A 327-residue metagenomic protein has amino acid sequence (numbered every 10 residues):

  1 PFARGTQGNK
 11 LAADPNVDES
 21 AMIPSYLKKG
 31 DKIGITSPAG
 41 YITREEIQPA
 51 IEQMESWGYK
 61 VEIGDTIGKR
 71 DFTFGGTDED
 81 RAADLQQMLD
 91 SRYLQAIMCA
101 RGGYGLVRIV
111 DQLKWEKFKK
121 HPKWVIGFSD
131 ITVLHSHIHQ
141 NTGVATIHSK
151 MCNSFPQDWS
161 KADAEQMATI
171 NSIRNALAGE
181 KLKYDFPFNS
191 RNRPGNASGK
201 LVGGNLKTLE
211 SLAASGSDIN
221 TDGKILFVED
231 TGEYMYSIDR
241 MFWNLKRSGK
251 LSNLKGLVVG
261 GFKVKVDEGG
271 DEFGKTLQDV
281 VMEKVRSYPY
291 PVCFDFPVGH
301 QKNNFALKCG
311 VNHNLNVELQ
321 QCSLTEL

Functional and structural regions predicted by a protein language model:
P1-A13, V17: Bacterial Sec-dependent N-terminal signal peptides
V17-Y93: ATP/NTP phosphate-donor binding region
Y41-E46, Q53, N196-T231: Conserved beta-alpha junction segments in alpha/beta enzyme cores
A96-V107: N-terminal glycine-rich "phosphate-gripper" loop used for MgATP/nucleotide binding and carboxylate activation
W115-I138, A145-C152, P291: Short, acidic/small-residue loops that bind anionic groups at enzyme active sites
T146-T208: Conserved anion/nucleotide-ligand pocket segment
N220-T276: Internal helical hairpin/lid segments
G261-L327: ATP/nucleoside-binding phosphotransfer catalytic cores, i.e., glycine-rich phosphate-binding loops
